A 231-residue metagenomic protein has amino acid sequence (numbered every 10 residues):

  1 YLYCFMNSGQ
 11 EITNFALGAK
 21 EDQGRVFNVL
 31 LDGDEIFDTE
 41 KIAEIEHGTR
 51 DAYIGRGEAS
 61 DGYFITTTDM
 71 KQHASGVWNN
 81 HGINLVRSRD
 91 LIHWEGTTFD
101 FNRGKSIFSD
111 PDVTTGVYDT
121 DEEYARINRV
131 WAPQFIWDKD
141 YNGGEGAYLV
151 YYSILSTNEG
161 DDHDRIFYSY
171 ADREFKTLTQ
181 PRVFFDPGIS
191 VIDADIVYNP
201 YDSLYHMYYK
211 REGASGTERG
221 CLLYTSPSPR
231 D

Functional and structural regions predicted by a protein language model:
Y1-S8, N14-G18, A52-W78, T97-F101 (+4 more regions): Hydrophobic core segments of beta-strands in well-ordered, beta-rich domains
T13-V29: Blade/loop signatures of beta-propeller domains
G18-E21, S88, S169-D172, S226: Conserved Ser/Thr-centered positions that define the repeating blades of beta-propeller domains
N28-D38, E95-N102, T179-F185: Beta-propeller fold detector
D34-I45, D100-A125: Surface-exposed loop and turn segments in beta-propeller and other repeat-based domains that flank or scaffold
Y224-D231: Conserved small/polar residues in nucleotide/adenosyl-binding loops
